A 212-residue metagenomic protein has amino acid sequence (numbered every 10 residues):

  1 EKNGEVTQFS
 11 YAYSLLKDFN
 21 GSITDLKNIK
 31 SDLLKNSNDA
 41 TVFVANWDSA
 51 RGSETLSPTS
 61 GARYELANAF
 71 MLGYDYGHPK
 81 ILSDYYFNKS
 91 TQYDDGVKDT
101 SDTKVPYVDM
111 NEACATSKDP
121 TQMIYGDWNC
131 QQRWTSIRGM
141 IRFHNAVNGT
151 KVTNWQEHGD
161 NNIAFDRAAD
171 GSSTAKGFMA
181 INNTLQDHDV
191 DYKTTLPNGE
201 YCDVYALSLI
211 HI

Functional and structural regions predicted by a protein language model:
E1-S208: Active-site-proximal helices and loops of the catalytic beta/alpha 8
I210-I212: Conserved small/polar residues in nucleotide/adenosyl-binding loops
